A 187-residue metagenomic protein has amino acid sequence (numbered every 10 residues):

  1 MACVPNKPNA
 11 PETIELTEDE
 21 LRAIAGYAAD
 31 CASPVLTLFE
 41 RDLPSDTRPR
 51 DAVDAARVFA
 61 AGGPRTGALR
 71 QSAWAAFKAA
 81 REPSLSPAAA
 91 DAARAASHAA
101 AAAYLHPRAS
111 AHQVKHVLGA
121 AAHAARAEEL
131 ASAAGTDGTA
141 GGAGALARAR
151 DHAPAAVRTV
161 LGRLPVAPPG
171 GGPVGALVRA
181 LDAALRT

Functional and structural regions predicted by a protein language model:
A2-A140: Structured binding/interaction patches within domain cores
A109-T187: Preference for long, well-ordered alpha-helical segments
